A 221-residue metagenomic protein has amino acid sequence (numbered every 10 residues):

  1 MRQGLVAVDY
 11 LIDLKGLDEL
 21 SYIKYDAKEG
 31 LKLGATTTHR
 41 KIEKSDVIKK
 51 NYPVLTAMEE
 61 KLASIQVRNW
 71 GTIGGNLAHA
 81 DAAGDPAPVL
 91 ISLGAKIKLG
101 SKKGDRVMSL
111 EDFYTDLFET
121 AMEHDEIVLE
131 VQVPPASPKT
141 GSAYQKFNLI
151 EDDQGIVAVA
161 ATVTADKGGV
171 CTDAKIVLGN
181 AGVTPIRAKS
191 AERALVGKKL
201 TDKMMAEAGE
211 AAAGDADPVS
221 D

Functional and structural regions predicted by a protein language model:
M1-D221: C-terminal structural segment of proteins
